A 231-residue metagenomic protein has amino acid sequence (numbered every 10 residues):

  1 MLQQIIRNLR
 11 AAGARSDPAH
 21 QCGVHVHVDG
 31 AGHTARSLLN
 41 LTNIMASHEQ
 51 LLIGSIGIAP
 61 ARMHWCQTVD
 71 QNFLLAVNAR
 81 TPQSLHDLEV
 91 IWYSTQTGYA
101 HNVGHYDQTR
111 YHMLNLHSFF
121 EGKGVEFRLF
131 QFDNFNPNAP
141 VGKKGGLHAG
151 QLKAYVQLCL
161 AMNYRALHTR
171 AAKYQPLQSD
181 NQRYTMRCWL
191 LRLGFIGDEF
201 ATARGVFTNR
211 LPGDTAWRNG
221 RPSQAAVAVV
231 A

Functional and structural regions predicted by a protein language model:
M1-P18, H33-A231: C-terminal accessory/tail domains of diverse enzymes
H20-V24: Short, conserved phosphate-binding/catalytic loop or strand-edge motifs used in phosphoryl-/nucleotidyl-transfer
H25-D29: Histidine-centered divalent metal-coordination motifs
